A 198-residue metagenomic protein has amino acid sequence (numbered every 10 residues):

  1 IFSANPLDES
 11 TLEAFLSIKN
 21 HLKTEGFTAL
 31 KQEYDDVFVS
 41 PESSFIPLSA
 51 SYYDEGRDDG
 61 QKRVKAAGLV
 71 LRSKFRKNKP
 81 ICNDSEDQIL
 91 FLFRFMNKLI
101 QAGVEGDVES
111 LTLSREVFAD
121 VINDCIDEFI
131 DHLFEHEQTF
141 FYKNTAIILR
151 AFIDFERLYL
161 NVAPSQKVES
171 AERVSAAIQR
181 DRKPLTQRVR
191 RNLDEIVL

Functional and structural regions predicted by a protein language model:
I1-L198: Surface/interface-facing alpha-helical segments and adjacent flexible terminal/loop regions used for partner/assembly
